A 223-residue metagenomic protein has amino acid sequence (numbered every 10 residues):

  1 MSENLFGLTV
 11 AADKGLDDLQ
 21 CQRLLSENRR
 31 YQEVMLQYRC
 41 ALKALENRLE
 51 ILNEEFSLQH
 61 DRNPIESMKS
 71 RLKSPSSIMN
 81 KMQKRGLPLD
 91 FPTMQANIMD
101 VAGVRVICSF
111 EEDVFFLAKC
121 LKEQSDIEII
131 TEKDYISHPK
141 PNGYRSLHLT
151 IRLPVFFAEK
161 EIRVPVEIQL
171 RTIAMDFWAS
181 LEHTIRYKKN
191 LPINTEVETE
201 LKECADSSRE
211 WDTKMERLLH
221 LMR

Functional and structural regions predicted by a protein language model:
S2-L42, E46-E55, V166-R223: An acidic, glycine-/histidine-flanked metal-binding catalytic module
K14, E33-Q37, P64-M68, M94-Q95 (+1 more regions): Glycine-rich, low-complexity intrinsically disordered segments
N28-R29, M99-R105: Short acidic, glycine/Ser/Thr-rich loop/turn "cap" segments at secondary-structure junctions
V34, Y38, L42, P75 (+2 more regions): Generic alpha-helical secondary structure
A41, I98-D100, G143: Solvent-exposed loop and beta-edge segments used for protein-protein assembly and interaction
L42, E46, E50, M79 (+1 more regions): Generic solvent-exposed, charged/amphipathic alpha-helical segments that serve as macromolecular interface scaffolds
E55, H60-A102: A glycine-rich, hydrophobic loop/mini-helix early in the fold
Q95, C108-M215: Long beta-strand-rich cores associated with HINT superfamily self-processing modules
